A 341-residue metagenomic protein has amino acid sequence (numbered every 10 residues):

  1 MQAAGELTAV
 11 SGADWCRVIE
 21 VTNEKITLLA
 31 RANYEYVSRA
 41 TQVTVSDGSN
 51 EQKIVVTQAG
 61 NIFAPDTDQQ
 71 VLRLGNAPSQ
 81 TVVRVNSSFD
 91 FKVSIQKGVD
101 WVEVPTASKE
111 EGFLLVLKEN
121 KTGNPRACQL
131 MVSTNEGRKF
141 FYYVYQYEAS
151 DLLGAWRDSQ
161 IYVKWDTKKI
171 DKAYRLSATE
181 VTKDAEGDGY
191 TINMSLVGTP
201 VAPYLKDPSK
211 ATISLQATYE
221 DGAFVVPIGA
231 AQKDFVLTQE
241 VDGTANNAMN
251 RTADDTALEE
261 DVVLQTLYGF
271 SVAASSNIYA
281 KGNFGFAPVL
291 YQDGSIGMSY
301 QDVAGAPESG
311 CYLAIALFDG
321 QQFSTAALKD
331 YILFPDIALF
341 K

Functional and structural regions predicted by a protein language model:
M1-T27, S87-L114: Surface-exposed binding patches on compact interaction domains or structured appendages
G12-A13, T67-Q69: Surface-exposed, proline-enriched loop/turn segments that connect beta strands in immunoglobulin-like
R31-V37, K118-N124: Short, surface-exposed loop/turn segments at beta-strand-coil junctions that are enriched for proline with nearby
V37-G48, N124-E136: A short beta-strand micro-motif common to beta-rich folds, especially ectodomain repeats
Q58-D66, Q146-L153: Extracellular interdomain linker/stem segments of modular secreted and single-pass surface proteins
L72-P78: Short, solvent-exposed loop/linker segments at the N-terminal edge of repeated beta-sheet extracellular domains
S79-V83: Structural beta-strand segments of beta-rich domains
S150-K341: Ser/Thr/Gly/Pro-rich, low-complexity flexible regions
